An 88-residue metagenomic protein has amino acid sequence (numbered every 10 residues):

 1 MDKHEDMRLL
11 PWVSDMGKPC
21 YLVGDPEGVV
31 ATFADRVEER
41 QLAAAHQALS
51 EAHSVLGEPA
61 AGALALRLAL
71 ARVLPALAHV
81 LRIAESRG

Functional and structural regions predicted by a protein language model:
M1-K18: Short, charged/polar N-terminal "headpieces" of proteins
P19-V55: A short, structured beta-strand/loop element
H53-G88: Short, compact, well-ordered microdomains
